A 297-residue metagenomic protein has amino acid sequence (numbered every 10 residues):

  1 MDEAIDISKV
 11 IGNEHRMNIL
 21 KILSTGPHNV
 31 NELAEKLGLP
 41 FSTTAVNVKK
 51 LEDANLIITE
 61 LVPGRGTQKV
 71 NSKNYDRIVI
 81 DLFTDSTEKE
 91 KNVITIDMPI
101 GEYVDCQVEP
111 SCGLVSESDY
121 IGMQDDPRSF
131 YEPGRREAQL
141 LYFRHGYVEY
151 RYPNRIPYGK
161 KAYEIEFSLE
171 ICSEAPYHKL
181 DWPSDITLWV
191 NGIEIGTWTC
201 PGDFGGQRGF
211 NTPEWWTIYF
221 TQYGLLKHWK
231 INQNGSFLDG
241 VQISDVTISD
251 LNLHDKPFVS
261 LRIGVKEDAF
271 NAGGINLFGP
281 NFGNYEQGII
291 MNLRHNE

Functional and structural regions predicted by a protein language model:
A4, S8, G66-Y103: Conserved segment of winged-helix/HTH DNA-binding domains
I19, E32-E35: A short acidic, leucine-rich amphipathic alpha-helix
T25-N29: Short capping segments at the starts of secondary-structure elements
E35, E52-D53: Alpha-helical residues within the helix-turn-helix
N55-G64, K69: Beta-hairpin "wing" of winged helix-turn-helix
R128-F143, T199-H254, N271: Extended, solvent-exposed segments with strong compositional bias
K161-L180: A short beta-strand element within beta-rich, extracytoplasmic domains of secreted/secretory-pathway proteins
H178-V190: Short coil-to-beta strand junction motifs in C2/discoidin
